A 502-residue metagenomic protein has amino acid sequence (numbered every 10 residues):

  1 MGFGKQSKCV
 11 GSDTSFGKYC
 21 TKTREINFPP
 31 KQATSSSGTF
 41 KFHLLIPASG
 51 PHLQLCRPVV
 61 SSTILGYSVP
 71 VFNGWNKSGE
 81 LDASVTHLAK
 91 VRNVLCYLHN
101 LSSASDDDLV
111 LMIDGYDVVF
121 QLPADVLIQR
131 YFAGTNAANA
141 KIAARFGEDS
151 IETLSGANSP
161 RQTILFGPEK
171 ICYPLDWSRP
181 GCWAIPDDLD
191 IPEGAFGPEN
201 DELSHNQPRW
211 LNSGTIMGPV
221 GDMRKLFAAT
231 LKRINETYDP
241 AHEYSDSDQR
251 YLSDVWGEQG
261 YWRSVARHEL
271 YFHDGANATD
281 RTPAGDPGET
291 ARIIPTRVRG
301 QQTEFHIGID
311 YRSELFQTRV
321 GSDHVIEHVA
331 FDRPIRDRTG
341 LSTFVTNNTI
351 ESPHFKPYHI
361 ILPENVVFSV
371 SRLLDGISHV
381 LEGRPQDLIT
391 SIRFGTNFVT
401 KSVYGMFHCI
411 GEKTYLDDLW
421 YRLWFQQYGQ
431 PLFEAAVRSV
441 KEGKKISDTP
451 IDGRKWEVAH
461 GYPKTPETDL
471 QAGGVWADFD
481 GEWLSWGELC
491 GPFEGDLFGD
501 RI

Functional and structural regions predicted by a protein language model:
M1-L109, Q129, T135-A138, G221 (+1 more regions): N-terminal anchoring/stem segment of glycosyltransferases
S49-P51, N76-K77, D117-V118, D125-V126 (+4 more regions): Conserved beta-strand elements of beta-rich interaction domains across eukaryotes, especially beta-propellers
C56-V60, G74-W75, P123-V126, S178-P180 (+2 more regions): Short coil/turn segments at secondary-structure boundaries
T63-F72, G134-K141, P160, G257-V265 (+1 more regions): Structural alpha-beta junctions
L98-W177: GT-A fold catalytic core of metal-dependent nucleotide-sugar glycosyltransferases, centered on the diacidic
E152, A157-L211: Intrinsically disordered, low-complexity, Ser/Thr/Glu/Asp/Lys/Arg-enriched terminal regions and linkers of eukaryotic
D190-D418: Catalytic core and acceptor-binding pocket of nucleotide-sugar-dependent glycosyltransferases
R393-F394, F398-I410, L419-K455, A459 (+1 more regions): Low-complexity, glycine/alanine/valine/leucine- and proline-rich hydrophobic stretches
